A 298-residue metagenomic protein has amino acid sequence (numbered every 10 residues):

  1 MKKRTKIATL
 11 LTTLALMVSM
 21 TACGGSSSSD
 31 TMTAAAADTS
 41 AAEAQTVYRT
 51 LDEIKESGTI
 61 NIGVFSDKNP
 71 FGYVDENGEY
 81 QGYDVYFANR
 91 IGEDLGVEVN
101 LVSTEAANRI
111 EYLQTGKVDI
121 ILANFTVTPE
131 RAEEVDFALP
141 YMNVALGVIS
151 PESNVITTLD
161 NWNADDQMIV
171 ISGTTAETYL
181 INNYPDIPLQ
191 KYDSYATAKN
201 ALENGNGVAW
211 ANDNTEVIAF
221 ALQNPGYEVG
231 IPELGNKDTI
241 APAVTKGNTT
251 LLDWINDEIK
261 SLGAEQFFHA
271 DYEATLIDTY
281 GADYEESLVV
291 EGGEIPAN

Functional and structural regions predicted by a protein language model:
V18-A22: C-terminal motif of bacterial Sec signal peptides marking the signal peptidase cleavage site
A35-A41, Q45, V85-D94, S153 (+3 more regions): Extended ligand-binding regions for polar small-molecule ligands
A36, A41-N124: Extracytoplasmic small-molecule ligand-binding "clamshell" domains of the periplasmic binding protein/Venus flytrap
E43-Q45, T175-Y192, V229-I231, I259-N298: Ligand-binding clefts/hinges and TM-proximal coupling segments of bilobed small-molecule sensing domains
N100-E111, Q190-N204: Short helix-initiation/N-cap motifs at beta->coil->alpha
F125-E133, I181-N182, E203-N204, V208-K237: A ligand-binding cleft/hinge motif common to bilobed small-molecule-binding domains
N143-S150, I218-I259, D278-N298: Periplasmic-binding protein-like
S150-Q167: Flexible hinge/capping segments at coil-to-helix
